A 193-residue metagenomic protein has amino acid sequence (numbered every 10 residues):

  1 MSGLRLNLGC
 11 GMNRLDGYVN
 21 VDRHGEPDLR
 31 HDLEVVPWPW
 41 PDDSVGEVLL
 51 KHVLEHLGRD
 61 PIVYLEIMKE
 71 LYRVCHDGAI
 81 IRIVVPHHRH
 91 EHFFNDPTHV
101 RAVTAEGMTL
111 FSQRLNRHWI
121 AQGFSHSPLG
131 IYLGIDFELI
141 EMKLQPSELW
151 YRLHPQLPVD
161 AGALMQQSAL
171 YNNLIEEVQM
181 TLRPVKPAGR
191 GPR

Functional and structural regions predicted by a protein language model:
M1-G3, M108: A short, charged/proline- and glycine-enriched loop that marks the coil->beta-strand transition at the N-terminal
G3-H88: Conserved SAM-binding loop
G58-E66, E70-Y72, H76, I80-R193: S-adenosyl-L-methionine-dependent methyltransferase catalytic module, highlighting the catalytic core
